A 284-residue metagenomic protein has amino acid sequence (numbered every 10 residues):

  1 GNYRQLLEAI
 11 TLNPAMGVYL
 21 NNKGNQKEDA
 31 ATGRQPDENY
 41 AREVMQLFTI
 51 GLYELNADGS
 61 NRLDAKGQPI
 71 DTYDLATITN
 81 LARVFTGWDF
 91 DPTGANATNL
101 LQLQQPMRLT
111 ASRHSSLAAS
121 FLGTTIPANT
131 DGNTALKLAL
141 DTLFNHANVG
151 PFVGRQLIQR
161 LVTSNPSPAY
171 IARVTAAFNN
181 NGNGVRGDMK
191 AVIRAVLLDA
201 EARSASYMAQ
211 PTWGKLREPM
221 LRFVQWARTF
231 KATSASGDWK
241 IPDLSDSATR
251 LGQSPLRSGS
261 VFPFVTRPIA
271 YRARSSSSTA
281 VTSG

Functional and structural regions predicted by a protein language model:
G1-S167: Non-catalytic, conformational "gating/processing" segments within enzyme and secreted inhibitor domains
Y3-Q5, M189-V192: Alpha-helical scaffolds flanking conserved acidic
M16, M45, M107, M189 (+3 more regions): Detector for methionine-enriched segments
P36, Y40, D74, D188 (+1 more regions): Short acidic-hydrophobic sequence patches enriched in Asp/Glu that either
H146, G150, G154-G184, I193-G284: Flexible, low-complexity segments enriched for small/polar residues
